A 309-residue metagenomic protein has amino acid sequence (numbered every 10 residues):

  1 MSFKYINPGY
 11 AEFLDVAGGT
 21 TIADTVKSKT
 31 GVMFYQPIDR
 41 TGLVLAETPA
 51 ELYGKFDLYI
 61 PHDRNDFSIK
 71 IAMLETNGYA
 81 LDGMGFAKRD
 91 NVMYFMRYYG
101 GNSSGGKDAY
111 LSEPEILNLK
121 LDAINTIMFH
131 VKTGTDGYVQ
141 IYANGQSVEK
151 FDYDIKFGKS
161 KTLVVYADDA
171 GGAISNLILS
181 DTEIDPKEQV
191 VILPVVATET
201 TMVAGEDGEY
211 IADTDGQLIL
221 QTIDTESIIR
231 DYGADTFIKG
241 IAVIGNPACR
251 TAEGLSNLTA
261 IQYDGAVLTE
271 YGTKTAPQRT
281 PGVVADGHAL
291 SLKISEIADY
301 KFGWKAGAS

Functional and structural regions predicted by a protein language model:
I6-Y10, A173-S309: Disulfide-rich extracellular domains of secreted proteins
A17-G42, M93-Y94, E206-I219: Short carbohydrate-recognition loop motifs
M33-N102: Secretory/extracellular carbohydrate-interaction modules and structurally similar beta-sandwich "look-alikes"
L43-G54, R64, E115-A123, R230-K239 (+1 more regions): Extracellular/lumenal carbohydrate-interaction signature centered on repeated Trp-anchored short motifs
I60-N65, G78, T133-G137, G245-L255: Extended, low-complexity, turn-rich repeat/linker tracts enriched in Gly/Pro/Ser/Thr and Asp/Glu that occur
Y99-T126: Short, aromatic/His-centered strand-loop micro-motif at the edge of beta-sheets
A123-V139: Localized edge beta-strand/strand-to-loop motifs within extracellular or lumenal beta-rich domains
F151-S175: Flexible glycan-contacting loops in extracellular carbohydrate-active proteins
